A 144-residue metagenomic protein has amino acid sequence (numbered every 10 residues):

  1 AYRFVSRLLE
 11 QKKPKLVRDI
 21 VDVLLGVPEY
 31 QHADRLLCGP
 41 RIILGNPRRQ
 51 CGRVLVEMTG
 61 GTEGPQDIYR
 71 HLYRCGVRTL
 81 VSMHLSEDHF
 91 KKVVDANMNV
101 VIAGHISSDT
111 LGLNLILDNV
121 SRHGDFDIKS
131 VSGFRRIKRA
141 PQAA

Functional and structural regions predicted by a protein language model:
A1-S82, E87-D88, M98-A144: Non-catalytic interface/targeting segments
H89-V93: Active-site-adjacent beta->alpha loops and helix N-cap segments on the catalytic face of soluble alpha/beta enzymes
